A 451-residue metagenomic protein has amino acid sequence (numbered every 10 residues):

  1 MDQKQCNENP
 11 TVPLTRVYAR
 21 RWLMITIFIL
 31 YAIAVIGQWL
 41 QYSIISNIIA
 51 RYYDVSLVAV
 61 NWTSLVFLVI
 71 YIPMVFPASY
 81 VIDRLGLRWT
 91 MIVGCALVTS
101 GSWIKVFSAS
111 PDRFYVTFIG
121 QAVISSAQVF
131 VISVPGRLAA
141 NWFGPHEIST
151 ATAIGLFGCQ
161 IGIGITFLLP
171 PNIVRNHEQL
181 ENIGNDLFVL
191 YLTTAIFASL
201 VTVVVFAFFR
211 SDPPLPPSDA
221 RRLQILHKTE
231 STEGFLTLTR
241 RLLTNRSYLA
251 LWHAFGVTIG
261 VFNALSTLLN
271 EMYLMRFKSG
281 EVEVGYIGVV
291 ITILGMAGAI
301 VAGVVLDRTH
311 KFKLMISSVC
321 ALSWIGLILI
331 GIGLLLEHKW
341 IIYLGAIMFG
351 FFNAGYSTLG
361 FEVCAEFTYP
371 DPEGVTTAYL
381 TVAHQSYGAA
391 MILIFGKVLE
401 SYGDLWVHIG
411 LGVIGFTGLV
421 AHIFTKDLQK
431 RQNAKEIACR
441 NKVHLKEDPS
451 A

Functional and structural regions predicted by a protein language model:
M1-G37, R51: Cytosolic juxtamembrane N-terminal segment immediately preceding the first transmembrane helix of multi-pass
Y42-S43, F167, N245-A299, M391: Extracytoplasmic gate region of multi-pass secondary transporters
P73-F114: Conserved MFS/SLC helix-loop-helix module at the cytosolic interface between two early adjacent transmembrane helices
M74-L87, G298-K311, L399: Helix-to-loop junctions at the C-terminal end of transmembrane segments in multipass secondary transporters
R84-C95, D307-A321: Cytoplasmic membrane-interface "Motif A"-like loop-to-helix N-cap segments of 12-TM Major Facilitator Superfamily
G120-G158: Cytoplasmic helix-loop-helix junction between adjacent transmembrane helices in 12-TM secondary transporters
E147-R175, A198, T381-M391: Glycine-rich segments within core transmembrane alpha-helices of 12-TM secondary carriers
F312-G360: C-terminal transmembrane helical hairpin of 12-TM major facilitator-type secondary transporters
